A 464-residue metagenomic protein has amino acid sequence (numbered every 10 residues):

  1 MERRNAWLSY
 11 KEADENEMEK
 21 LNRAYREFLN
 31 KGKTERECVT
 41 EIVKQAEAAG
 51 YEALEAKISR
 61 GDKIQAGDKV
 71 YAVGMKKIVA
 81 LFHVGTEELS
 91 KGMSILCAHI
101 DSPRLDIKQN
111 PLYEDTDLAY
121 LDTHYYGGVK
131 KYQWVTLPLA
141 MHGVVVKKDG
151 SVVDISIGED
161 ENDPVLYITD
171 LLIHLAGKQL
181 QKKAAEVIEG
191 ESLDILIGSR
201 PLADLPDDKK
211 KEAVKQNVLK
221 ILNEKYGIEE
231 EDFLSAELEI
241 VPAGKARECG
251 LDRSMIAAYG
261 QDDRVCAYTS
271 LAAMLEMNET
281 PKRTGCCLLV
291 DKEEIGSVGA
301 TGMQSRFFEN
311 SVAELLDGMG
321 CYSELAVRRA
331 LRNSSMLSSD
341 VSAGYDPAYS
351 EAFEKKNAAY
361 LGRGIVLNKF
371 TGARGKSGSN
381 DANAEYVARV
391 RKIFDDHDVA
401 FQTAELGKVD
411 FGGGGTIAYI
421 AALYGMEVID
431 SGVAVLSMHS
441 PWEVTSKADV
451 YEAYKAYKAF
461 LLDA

Functional and structural regions predicted by a protein language model:
M1-A464: N-terminal hydrophobic/helix-forming segments and targeting peptides
